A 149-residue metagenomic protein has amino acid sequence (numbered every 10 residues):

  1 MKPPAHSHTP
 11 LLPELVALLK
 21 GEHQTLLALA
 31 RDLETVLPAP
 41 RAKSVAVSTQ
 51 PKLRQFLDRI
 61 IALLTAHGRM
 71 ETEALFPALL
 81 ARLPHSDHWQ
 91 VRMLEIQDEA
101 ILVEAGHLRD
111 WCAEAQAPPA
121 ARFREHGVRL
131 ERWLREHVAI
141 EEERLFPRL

Functional and structural regions predicted by a protein language model:
M1-L149: Small-residue-biased structural context
